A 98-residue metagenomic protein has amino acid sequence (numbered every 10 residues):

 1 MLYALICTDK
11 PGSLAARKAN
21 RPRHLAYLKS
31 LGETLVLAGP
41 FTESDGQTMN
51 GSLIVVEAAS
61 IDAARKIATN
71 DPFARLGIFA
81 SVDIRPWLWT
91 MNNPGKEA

Functional and structural regions predicted by a protein language model:
M1-A98: Conserved, structured core segments of small domains
